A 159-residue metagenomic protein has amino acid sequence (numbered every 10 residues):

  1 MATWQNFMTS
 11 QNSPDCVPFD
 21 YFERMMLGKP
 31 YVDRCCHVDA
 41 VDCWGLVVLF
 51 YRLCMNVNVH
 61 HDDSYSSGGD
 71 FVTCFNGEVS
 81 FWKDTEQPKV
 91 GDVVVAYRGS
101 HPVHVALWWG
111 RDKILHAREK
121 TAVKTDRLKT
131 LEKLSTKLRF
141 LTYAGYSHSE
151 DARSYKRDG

Functional and structural regions predicted by a protein language model:
A2-D20, H60-K124, L128-K129, L134 (+2 more regions): ...with weaker cross-activation on analogous glycine-rich loops/strands in unrelated enzymes
E23-K29, D33-H37: A glycine-biased structural micro-motif
P30-Y31, M55-V59, A122: Secondary-structure boundary/capping signal
C35-M55: Active-site nucleophilic cysteine motif
K137: Short hydrophobic/aromatic beta-strand or adjacent loop that forms the aromatic wall/cage of a ligand/substrate-binding
